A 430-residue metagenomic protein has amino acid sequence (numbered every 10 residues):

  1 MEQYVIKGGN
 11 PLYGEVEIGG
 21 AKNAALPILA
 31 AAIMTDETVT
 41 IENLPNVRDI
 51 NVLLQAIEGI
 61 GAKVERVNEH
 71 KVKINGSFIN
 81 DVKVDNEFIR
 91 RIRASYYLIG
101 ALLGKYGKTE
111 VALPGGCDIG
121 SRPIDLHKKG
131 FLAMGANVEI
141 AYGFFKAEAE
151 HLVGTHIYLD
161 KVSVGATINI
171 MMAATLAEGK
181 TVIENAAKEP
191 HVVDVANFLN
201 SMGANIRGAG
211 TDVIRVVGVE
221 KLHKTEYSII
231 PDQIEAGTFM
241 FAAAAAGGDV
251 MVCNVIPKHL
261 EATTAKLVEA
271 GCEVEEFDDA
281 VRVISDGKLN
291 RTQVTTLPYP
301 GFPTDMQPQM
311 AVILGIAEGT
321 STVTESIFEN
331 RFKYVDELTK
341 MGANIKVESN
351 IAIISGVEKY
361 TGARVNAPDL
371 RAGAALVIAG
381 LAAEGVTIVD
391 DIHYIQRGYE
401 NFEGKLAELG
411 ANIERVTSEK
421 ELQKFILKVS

Functional and structural regions predicted by a protein language model:
M1-S430: Short, structured segments at the rim of ligand-binding sites
